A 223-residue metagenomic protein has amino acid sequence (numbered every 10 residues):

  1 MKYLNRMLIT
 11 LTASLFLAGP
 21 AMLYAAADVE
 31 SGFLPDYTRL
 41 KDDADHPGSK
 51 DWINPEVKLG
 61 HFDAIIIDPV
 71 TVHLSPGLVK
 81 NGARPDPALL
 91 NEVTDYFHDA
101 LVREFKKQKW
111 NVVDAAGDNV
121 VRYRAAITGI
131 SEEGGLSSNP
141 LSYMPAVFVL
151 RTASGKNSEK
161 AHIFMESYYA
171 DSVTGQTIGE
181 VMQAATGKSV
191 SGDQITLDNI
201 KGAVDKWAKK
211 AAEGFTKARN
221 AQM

Functional and structural regions predicted by a protein language model:
M1-L11: Bacterial N-terminal signal peptides that target proteins for export
T10-G19: Bacterial N-terminal signal peptides
P20-A26: Sec/Tat signal peptide C-region and signal peptidase I cleavage site
A26-N54, G155-F164, Y168, V173-M223: C-terminal/domain-edge helix-coil "capping" segments
A44-P55, A83-D86, F105-N111, T152: N-terminal post-signal-peptidase region of extra-cytosolic proteins
G60-R124: N-terminal segment of the mature soluble domain
L74-V79, G134-S137, K188-V190: Short acidic/His/Gly/Ser-rich catalytic and metal-binding motifs that mark active-site loops of diverse hydrolases
R103, K107-T174: Surface-exposed short loop/turn segments
